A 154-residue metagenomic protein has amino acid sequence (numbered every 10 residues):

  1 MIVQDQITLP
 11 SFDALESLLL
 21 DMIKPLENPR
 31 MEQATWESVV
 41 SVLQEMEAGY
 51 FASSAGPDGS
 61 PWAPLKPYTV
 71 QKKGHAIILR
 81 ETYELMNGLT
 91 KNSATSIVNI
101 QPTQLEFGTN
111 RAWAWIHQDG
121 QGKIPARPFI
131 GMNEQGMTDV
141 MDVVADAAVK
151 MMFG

Functional and structural regions predicted by a protein language model:
M1-G154: Short, Lys/Arg-rich flexible segments
